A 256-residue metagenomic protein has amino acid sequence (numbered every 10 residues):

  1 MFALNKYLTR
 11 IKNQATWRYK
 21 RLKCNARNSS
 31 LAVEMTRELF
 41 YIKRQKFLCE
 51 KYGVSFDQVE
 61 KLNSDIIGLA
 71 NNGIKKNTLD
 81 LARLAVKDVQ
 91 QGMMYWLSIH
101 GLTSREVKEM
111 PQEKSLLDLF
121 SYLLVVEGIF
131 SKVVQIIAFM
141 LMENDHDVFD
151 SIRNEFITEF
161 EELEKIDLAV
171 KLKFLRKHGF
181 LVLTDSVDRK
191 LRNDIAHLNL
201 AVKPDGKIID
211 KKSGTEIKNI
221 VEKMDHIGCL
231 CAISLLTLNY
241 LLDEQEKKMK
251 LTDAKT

Functional and structural regions predicted by a protein language model:
M1-F120, S186-V187, T256: Extended intrinsically disordered or low-complexity regions, especially N/C-terminal cytosolic tails and loops, rather
G53, K87, L124, G128-S131 (+2 more regions): Generic structural signal for well-ordered, non-transmembrane alpha-helical segments in soluble/cytosolic regions
E106-M110, D167-K177, K212-G214: Short, charged/polar, low-complexity loop and linker segments that flank or interrupt alpha-helical bundles
L119-D185, N199: Flexible secondary-structure boundary motifs
H146, H197, A201-D205, I233 (+1 more regions): Intrinsically disordered or highly flexible coil/loop and linker segments, enriched in small and charged/polar residues
F180-I208: Histidine-centered, metal-coordinating catalytic motifs and their short helical/loop contexts
K207-T256: Amphipathic, Lys/Arg-enriched alpha-helical patches that create a basic surface for binding polyanionic ligands
